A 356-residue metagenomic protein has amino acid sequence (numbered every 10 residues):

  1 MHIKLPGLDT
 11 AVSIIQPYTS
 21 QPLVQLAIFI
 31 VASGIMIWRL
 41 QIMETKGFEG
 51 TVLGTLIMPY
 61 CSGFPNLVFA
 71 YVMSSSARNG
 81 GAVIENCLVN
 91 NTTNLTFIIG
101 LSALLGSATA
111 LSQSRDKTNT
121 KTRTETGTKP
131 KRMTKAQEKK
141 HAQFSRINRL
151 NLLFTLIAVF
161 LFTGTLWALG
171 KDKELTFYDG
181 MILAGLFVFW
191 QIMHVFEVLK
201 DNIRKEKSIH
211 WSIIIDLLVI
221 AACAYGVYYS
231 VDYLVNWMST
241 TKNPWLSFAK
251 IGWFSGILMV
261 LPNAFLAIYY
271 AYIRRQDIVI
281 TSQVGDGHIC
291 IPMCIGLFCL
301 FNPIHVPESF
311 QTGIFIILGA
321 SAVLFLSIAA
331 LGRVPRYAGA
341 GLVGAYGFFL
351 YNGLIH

Functional and structural regions predicted by a protein language model:
M1-H356: Hydrophobic alpha-helical segments, chiefly the membrane-spanning helices and signal/signal-anchor peptides
